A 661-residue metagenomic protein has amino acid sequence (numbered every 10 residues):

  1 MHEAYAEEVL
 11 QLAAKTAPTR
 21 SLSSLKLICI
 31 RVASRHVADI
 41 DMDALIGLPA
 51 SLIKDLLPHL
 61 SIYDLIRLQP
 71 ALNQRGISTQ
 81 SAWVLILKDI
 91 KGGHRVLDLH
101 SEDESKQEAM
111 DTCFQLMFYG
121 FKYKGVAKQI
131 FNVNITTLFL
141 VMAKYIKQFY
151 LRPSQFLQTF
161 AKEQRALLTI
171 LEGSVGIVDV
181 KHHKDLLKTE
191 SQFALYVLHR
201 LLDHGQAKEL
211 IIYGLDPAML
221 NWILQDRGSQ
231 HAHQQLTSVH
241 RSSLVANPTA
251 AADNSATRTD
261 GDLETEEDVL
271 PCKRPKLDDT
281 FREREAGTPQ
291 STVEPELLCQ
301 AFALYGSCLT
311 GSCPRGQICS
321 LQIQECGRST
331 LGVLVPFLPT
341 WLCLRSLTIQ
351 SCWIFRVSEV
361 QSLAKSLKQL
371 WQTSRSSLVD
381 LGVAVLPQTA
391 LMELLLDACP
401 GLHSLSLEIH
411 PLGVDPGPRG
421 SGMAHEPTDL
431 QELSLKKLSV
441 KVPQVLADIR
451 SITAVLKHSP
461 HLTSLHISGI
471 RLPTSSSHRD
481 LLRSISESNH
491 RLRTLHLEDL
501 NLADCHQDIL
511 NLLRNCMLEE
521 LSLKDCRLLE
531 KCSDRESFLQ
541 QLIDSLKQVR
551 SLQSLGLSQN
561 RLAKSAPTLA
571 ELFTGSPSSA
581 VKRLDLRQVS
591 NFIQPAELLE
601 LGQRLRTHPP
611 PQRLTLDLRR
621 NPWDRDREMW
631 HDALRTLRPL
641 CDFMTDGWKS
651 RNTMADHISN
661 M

Functional and structural regions predicted by a protein language model:
M1-G306, W353: Cullin-RING E3 adaptor/co-adaptor recruitment helices
V9-A17, A38-M42, I53, Q69 (+7 more regions): Short interface patches used for recognition in eukaryotic signaling and trafficking proteins
D43-S51, N73-Q74, G469-L472, D499-N501 (+4 more regions): Short amphipathic alpha-helical segments embedded in low-complexity Lys/Glu-rich regions
Q115-Y123, L140-Q148, T169-V180, L202-E209 (+15 more regions): Leucine-rich repeat
Q129-V133, Q155-E163, K184-L195, L215-L224 (+14 more regions): Short, solvent-exposed loop/turn at the beta-strand->alpha-helix junction within individual leucine-rich repeat
L151, V180, L210-I212, L321-I323 (+11 more regions): LRR/LRR-like solenoid scaffold signature
R165-L171, Y196-L202, W222-H231, Q300-R315 (+12 more regions): A structural signal for leucine-rich repeat
Q612-M661: Leucine-rich solenoid repeat scaffolds
